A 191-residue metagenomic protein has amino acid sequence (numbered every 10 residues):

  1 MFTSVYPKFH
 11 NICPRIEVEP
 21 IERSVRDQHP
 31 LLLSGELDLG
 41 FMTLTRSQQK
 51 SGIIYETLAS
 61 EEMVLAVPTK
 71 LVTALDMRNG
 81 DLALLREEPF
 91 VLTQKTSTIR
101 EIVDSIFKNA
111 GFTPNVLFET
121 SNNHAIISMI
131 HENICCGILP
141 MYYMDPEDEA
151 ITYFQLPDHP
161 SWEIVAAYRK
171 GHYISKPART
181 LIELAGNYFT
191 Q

Functional and structural regions predicted by a protein language model:
M1, T152-Q191: A late-sequence structural motif
M1-S47, E119-T120: Central regulatory/effector-binding core of bacterial HTH transcription factors
H10, I54-T57, T73, D81-A83 (+3 more regions): Short secondary-structure boundary/capping segments
H29, L33, Y55, L82 (+1 more regions): Short hydrophobic/charged patches on amphipathic alpha-helices used for structural packing and interfaces
L33-M42, M63, F112, I130-G137: Alpha-to-beta junction loops
Q48-E56, S60-E61, H124-G171: Beta-alpha-beta core module
G52-F90: Flexible hinge/capping segments at coil-to-helix
T93-Q94, P114, L139-P140: Thr-Gly-centered strand-to-loop micro-motif
